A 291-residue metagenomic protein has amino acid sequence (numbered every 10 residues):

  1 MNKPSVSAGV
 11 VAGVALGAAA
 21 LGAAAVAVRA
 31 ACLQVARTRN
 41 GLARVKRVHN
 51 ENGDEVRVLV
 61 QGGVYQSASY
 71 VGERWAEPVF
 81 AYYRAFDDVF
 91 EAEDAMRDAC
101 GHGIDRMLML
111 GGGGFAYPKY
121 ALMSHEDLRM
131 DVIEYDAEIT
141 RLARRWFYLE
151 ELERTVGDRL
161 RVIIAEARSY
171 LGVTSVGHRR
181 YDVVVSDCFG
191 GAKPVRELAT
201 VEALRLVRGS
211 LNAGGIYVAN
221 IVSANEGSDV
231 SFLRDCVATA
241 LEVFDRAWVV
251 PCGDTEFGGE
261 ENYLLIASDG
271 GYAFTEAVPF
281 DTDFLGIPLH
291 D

Functional and structural regions predicted by a protein language model:
M1-N2, R180: Intrinsically disordered, highly charged
N2-A31, N40-N52, V58, S69 (+4 more regions): SAM/dcSAM-binding transferase cores
D54, E77-V218, E226-L233, V237 (+2 more regions): The AdoMet/dcAdoMet-binding core of the Class I SAM-like
L59-Y65: Secondary-structure transition/turn motif
Y65-S67, P78: Primarily extracytoplasmic ectodomains and periplasmic/lumenal surface modules that are beta-strand-rich
V71-E73: Extended, hydrophilic extramembrane loops/domains of integral membrane proteins
V162, V249-P251: A structural preference for short, hydrophobic beta-strand core positions in alpha/beta folds
S223: Active-site-proximal loop/turn and secondary-structure-junction residues that shape catalytic pockets, frequently
